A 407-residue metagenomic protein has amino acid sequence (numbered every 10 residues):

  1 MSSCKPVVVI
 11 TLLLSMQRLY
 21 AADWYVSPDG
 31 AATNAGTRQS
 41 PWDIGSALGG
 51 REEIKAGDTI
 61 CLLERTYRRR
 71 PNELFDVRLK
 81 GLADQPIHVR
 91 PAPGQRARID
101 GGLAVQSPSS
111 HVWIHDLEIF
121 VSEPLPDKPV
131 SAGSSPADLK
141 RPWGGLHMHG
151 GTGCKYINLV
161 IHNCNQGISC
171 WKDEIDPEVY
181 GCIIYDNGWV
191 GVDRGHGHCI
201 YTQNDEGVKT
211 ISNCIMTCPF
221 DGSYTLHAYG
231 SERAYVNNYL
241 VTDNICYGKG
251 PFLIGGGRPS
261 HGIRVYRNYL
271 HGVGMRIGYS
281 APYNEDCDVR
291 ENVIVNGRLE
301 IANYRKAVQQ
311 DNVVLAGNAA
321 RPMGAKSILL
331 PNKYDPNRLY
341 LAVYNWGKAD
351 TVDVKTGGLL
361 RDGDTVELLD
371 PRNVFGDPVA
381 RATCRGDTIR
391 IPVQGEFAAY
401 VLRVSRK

Functional and structural regions predicted by a protein language model:
V7-S15: Bacterial N-terminal signal peptides
V26-E64, R68-R69: Acidic Gly/Asp/Thr-rich repetitive segments characteristic of extracellular carbohydrate-active and adhesion proteins
P28, C61-L74, R78-P142, G188: Right-handed parallel beta-helix/beta-spiral solenoid domain characteristic of secreted/periplasmic
L63, P86, A92-P93, S110-V121 (+9 more regions): Right-handed parallel beta-helix
N72-V77, D100-A104, D127-M148, N163-K172 (+5 more regions): Extracellular beta-strand/beta-solenoid scaffold signature
G324-R361: Carbohydrate-binding surface patches
R385-K407: C-terminal beta-strand-rich structural cap/linker in extracellular carbohydrate-active enzymes
